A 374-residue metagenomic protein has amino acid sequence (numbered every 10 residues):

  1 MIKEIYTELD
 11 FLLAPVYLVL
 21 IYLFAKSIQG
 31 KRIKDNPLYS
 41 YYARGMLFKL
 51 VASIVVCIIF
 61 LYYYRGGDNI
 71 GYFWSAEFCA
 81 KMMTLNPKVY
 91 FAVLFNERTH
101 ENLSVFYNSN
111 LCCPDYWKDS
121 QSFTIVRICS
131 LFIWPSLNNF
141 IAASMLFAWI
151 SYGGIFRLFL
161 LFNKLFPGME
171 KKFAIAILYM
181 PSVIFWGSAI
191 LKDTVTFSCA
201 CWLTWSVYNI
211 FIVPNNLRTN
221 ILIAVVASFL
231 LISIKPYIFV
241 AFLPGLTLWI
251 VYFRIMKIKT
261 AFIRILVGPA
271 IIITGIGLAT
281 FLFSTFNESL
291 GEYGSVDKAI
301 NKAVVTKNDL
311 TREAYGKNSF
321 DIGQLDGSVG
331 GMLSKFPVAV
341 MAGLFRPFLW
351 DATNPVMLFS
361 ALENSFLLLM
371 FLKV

Functional and structural regions predicted by a protein language model:
M1-V16, P269, R346-V374: Membrane-interface anchor segments at the N-terminal boundary of transmembrane helices in multi-pass membrane enzymes
I2, L103-L146, F345-P355: Juxtamembrane segments of multi-pass membrane glycosylation machinery that transfer sugars from lipid-linked donors
L20-I28, L131, A142-L165, L369-K373: Transmembrane-helix motifs of polytopic, lipid-linked glycan transferases
F60-S75, T84-Y107, Y116-I128, L333-P337 (+1 more regions): Extracytoplasmic catalytic/substrate-binding loops of multi-pass membrane glycan-assembly enzymes
F166, L203-T219: Membrane-interface transmembrane helices that cradle and orient dolichyl/undecaprenyl
I184-F185, T219-F242: Membrane-interface alpha helices of multi-pass inner-membrane proteins
A189-T196: Short acidic/glycine- and proline-prone juxtamembrane loop motifs at membrane-interface regions of multi-pass membrane
I232-L362: Alpha-helical transmembrane segments and terminal signal-anchor/GPI-anchor hydrophobic tails, characterized by long
